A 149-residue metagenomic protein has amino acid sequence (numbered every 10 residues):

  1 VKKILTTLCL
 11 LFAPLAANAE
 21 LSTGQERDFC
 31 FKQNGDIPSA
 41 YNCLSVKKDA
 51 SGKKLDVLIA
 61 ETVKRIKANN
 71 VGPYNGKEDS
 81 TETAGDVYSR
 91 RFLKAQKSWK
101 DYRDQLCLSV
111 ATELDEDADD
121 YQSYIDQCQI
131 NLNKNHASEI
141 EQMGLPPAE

Functional and structural regions predicted by a protein language model:
V1-I4: Positively charged n-region of N-terminal signal peptides that target proteins for export
T6-T7, C107: General helical structural elements
T7-L8, W99: Composition-driven detection of intrinsically disordered, low-complexity segments
C9-N18: Hydrophobic h-region of N-terminal signal peptides that target proteins for export in Gram-negative bacteria
A19-E149: N-terminal alpha-helical modules
